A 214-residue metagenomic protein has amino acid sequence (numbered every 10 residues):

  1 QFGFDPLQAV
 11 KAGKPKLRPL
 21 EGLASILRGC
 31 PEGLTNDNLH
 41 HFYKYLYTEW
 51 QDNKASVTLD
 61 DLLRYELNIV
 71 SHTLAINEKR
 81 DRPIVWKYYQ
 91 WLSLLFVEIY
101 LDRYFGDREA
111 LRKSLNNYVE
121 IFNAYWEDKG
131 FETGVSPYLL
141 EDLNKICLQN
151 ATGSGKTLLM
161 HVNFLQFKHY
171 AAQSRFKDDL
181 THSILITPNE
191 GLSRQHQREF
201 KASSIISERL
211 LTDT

Functional and structural regions predicted by a protein language model:
Q1-T214: RecA-like P-loop NTPase motor core of helicase/translocase proteins
